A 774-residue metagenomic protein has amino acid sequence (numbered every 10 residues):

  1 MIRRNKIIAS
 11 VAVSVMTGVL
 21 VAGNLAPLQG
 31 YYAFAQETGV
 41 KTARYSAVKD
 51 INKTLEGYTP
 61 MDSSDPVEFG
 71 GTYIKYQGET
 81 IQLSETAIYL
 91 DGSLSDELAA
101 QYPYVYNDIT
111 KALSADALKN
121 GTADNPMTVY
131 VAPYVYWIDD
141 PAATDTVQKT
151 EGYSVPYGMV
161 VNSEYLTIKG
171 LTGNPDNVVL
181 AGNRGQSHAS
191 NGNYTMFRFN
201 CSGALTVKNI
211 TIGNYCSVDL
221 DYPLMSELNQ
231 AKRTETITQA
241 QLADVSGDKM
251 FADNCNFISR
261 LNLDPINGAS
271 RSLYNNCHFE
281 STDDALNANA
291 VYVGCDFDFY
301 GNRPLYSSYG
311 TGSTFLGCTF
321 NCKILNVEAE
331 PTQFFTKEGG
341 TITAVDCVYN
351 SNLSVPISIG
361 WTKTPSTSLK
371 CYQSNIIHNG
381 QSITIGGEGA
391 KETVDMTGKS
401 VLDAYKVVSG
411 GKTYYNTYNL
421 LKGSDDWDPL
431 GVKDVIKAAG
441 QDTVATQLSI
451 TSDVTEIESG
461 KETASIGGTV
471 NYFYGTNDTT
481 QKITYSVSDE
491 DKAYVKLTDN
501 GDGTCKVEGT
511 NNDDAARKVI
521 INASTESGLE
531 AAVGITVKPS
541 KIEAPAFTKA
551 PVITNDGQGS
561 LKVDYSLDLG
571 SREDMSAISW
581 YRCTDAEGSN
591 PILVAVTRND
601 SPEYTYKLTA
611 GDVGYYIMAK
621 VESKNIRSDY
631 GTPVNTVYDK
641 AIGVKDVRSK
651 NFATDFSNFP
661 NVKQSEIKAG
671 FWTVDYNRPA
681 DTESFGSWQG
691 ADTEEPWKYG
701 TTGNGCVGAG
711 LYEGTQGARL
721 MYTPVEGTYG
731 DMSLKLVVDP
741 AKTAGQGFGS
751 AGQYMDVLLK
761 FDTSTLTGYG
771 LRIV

Functional and structural regions predicted by a protein language model:
M1-V11: Bacterial Sec-dependent N-terminal signal peptides
V21-T38: Sec-dependent signal peptide cleavage junction
G39-V444: Sequence-level preference for short, compositionally simple segments enriched in small aliphatic or small polar residues
Y89-D91, D139, L171, S486-S488 (+3 more regions): Predominantly extracellular/luminal cell-surface or secreted proteins
V178, G700-I773: Secretory/extracellular carbohydrate-interaction modules and structurally similar beta-sandwich "look-alikes"
Q441-T480, D491-N651: Ser/Thr/Pro/Gly-rich low-complexity disordered regions
Q481, Y485, A493-N500, N599 (+4 more regions): Extracellular/luminal ectodomains and secreted, surface-exposed scaffolds of diverse proteins
G643-F685: Extracellular carbohydrate-recognition regions
